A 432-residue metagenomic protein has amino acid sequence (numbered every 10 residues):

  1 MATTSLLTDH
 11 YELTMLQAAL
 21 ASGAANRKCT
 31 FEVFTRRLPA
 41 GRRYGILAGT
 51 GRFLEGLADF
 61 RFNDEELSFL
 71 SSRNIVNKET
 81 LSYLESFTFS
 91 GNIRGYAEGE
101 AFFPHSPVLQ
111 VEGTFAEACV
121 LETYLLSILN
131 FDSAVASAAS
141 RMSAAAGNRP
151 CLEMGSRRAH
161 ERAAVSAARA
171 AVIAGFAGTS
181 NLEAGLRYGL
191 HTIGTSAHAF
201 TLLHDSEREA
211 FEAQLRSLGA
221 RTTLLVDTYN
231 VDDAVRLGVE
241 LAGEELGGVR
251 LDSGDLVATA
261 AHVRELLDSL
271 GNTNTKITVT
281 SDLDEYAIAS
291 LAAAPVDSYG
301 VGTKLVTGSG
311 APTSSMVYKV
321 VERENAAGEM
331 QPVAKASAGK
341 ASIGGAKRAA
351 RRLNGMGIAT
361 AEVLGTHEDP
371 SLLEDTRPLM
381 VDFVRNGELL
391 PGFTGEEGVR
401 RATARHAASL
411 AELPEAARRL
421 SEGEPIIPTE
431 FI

Functional and structural regions predicted by a protein language model:
M1-S217, V320-I432: Ordered alpha/beta subdomains of enzyme catalytic regions
A199-G355: Glycine-rich phosphate/ribose-binding loops and adjacent secondary-structure elements that form binding surfaces
